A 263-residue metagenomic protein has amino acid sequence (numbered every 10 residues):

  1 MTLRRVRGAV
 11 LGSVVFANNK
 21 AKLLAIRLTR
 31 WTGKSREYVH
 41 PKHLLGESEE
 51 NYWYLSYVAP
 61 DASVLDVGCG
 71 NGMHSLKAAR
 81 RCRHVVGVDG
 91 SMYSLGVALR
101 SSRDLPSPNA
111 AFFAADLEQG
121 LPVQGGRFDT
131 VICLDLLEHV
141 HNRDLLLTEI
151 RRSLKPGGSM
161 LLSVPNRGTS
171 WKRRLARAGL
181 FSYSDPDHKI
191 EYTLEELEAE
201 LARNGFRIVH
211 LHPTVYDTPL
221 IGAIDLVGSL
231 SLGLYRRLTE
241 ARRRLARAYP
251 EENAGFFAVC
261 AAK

Functional and structural regions predicted by a protein language model:
M1-Q124, T130-L134, L147, P213-T214 (+1 more regions): Conserved N-terminal segment of class I S-adenosyl-L-methionine
E118, R207-Y235: Conserved catalytic loop of SAM-dependent methyltransferase domains
D135-H139: A short His-aromatic
D144-P156: A short glycine-rich, Lys/Arg-flanked "PGG" loop and its adjoining helix->strand segment in the class I
G158-V164: Conserved beta-strand signature within the Rossmann-like core of class I S-adenosyl-L-methionine
N166-H188: Short, glycine-/aromatic-enriched active-site segment of Class I SAM-dependent methyltransferases
K189-N204: Short alpha-helix
E240-V259: Conserved Class I S-adenosyl-L-methionine
